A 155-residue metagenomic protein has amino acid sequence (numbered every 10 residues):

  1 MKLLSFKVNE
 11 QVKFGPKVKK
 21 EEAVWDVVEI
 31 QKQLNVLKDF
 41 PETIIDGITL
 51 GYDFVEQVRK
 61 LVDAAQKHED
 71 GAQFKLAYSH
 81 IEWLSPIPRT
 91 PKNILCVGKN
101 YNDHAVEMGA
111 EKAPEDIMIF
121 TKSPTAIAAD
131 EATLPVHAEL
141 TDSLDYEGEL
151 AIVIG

Functional and structural regions predicted by a protein language model:
M1-A113: N-terminal non-catalytic cap/leader segment that marks the start of a structured domain
P91-G155: Glycine-enriched loop-and-adjacent helix/strand subsegments that border the catalytic/binding cleft of enzyme cores
